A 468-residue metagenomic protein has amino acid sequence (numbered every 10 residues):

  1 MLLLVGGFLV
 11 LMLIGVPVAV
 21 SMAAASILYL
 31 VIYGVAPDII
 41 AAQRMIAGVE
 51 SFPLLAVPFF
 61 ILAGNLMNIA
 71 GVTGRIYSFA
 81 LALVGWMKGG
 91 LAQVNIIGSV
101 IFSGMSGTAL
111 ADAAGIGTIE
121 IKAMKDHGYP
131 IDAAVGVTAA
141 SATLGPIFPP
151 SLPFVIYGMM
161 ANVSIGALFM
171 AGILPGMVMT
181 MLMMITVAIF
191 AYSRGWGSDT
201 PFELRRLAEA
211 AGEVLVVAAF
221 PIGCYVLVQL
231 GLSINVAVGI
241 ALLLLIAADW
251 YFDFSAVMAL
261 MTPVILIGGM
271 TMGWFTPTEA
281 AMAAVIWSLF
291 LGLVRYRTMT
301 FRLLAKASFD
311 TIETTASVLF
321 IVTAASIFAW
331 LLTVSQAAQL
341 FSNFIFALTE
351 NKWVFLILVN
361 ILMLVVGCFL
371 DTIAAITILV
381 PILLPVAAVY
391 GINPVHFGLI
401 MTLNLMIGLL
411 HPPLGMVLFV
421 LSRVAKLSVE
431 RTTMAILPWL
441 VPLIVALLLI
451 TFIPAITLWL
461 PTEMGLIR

Functional and structural regions predicted by a protein language model:
M1-R468: Alpha-helical transmembrane segments of multi-pass membrane transport proteins
